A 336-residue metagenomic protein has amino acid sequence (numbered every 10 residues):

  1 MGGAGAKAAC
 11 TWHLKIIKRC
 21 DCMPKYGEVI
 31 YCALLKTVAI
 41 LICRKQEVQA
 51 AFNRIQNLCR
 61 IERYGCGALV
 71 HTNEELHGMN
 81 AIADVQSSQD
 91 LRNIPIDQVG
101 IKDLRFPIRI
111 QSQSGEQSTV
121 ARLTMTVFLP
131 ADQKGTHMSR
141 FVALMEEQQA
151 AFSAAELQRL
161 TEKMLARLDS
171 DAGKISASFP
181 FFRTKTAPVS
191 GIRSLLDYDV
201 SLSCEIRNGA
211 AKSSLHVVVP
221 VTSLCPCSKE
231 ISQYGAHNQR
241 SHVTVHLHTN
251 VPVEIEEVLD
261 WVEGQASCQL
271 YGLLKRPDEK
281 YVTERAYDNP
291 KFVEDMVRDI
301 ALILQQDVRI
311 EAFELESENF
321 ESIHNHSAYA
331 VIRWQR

Functional and structural regions predicted by a protein language model:
M1-A8, I42-Q46, Q56: Short, strongly patterned local motifs
A4-T11, A33, T37-A39, A51 (+1 more regions): Short linear motifs in low-complexity or flexible loops
C10, C20-C22, C32, C43 (+2 more regions): Cysteine-centered motifs
T11-L14, G27, A33, T72: Short hydrophobic alpha-helical segments enriched in small aliphatic residues
C22, Y26-G27, Q46-E47, R54-N57: Alpha-helix boundary/capping motif
H71-R336: N-terminal intrinsically disordered, cationic/polar leader segments that include organellar targeting peptides
